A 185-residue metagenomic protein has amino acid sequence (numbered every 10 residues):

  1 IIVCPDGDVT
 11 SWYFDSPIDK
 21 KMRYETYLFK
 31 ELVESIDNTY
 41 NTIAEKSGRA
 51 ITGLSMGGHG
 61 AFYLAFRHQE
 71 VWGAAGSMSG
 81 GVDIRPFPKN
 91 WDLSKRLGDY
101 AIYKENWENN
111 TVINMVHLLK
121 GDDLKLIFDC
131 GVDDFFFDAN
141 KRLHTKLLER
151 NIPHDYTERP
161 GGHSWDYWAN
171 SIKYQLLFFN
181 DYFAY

Functional and structural regions predicted by a protein language model:
I1-Y185: Non-catalytic cap/lid and distal C-terminal segments of serine-dependent acyl enzymes
